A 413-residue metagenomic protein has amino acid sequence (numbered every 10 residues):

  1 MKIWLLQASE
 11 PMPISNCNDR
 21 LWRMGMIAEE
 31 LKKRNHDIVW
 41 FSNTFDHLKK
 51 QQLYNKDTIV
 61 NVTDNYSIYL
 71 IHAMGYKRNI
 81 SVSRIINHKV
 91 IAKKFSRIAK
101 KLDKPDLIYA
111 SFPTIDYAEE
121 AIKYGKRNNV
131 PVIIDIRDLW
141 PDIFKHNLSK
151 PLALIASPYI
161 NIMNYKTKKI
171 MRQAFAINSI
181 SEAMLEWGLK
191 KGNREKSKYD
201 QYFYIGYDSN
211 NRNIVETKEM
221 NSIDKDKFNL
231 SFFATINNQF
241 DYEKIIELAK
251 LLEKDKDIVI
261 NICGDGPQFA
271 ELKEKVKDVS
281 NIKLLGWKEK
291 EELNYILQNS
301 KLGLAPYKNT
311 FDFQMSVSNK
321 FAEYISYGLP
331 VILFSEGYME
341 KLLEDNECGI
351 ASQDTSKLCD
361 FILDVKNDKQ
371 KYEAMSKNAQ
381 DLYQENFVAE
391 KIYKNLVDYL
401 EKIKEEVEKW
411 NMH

Functional and structural regions predicted by a protein language model:
M1-V60, A176, E247-E253, M412-H413: N-terminal subdomain of nucleotide-sugar transferases
A8, I14, A73-I85, D103 (+2 more regions): Acceptor-binding helix/loop patch of EC 2.4 sugar-transfer enzymes, predominantly nucleotide-sugar-dependent
S42, P141, A156-E216, K283: Donor nucleotide-sugar binding/catalytic pocket of nucleotide-sugar-dependent glycosyltransferases
Y207-S209, N221-F240, I245-K250, N261 (+1 more regions): Conserved donor-binding/catalytic core segment of Leloir-type glycosyltransferases
F240, E289-I296, G303-S326, I332-K341: Nucleotide-sugar-dependent
A270-Y295: Nucleotide-activated donor-binding/catalytic signature segment of Leloir-type glycosyltransferases, i.e., the conserved
Y295, S356, K369-E401: A charged, aromatic-enriched C-terminal amphipathic alpha-helix characteristic of glycosyltransferases across folds
D345-S356, D364-Q370: Conserved acidic donor-binding segment of nucleotide-sugar-dependent glycosyltransferases
